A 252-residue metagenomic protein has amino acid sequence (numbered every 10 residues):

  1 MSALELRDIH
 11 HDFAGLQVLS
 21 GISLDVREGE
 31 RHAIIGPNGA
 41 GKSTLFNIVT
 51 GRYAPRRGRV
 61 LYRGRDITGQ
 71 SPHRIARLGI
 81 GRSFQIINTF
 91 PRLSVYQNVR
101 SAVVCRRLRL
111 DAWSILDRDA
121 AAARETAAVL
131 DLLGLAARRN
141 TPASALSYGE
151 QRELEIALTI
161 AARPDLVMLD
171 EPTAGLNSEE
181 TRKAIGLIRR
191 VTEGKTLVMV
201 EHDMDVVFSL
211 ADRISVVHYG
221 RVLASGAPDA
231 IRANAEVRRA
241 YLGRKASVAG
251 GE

Functional and structural regions predicted by a protein language model:
S2-E252: Glycine-rich phosphate-binding loops of nucleotide-dependent enzymes
